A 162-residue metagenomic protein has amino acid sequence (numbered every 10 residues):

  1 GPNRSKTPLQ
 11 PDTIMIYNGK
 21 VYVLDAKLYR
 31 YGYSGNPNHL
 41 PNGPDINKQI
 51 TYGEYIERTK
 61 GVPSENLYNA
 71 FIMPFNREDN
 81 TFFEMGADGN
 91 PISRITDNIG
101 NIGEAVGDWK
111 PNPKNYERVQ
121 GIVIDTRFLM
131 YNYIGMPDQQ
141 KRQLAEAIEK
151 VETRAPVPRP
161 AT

Functional and structural regions predicted by a protein language model:
G1-T162: Catalytic core segments in nucleotide and nucleic-acid processing enzymes
